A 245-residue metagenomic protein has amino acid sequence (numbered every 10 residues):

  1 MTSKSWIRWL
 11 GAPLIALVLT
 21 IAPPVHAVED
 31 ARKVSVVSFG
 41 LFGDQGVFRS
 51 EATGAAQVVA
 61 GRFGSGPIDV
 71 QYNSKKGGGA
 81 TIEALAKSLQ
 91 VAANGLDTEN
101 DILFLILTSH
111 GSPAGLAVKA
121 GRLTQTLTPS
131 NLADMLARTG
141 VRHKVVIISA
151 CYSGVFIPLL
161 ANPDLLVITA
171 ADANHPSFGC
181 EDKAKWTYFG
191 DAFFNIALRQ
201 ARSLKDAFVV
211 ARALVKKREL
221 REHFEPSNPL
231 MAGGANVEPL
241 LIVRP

Functional and structural regions predicted by a protein language model:
M1-W6: N-terminal secretory signal peptides that target proteins for export/translocation
L10-I21: Bacterial N-terminal signal peptides
P23-N100, G179, A184-T187, I242-P245: Boundary/activation segment at the start of structured domains
A31-S35, G64-I68, T98-L103, G140-V145 (+2 more regions): Loop/turn elements at helix/coil->beta-strand transitions in domains of secreted/extracellular proteins
Q45-R49, G78-I82, P113-K119, G154-P158 (+3 more regions): Extracytoplasmic/secreted cell-surface and envelope-processing proteins
A92-G121, K144, A150-P176: Active-site microenvironments of hydrolase-like enzyme catalytic domains
S109-T139: A short, glycine/acidic-enriched catalytic loop
A150-E238: Active-site-proximal C-terminal subdomain of hydrolase catalytic domains
